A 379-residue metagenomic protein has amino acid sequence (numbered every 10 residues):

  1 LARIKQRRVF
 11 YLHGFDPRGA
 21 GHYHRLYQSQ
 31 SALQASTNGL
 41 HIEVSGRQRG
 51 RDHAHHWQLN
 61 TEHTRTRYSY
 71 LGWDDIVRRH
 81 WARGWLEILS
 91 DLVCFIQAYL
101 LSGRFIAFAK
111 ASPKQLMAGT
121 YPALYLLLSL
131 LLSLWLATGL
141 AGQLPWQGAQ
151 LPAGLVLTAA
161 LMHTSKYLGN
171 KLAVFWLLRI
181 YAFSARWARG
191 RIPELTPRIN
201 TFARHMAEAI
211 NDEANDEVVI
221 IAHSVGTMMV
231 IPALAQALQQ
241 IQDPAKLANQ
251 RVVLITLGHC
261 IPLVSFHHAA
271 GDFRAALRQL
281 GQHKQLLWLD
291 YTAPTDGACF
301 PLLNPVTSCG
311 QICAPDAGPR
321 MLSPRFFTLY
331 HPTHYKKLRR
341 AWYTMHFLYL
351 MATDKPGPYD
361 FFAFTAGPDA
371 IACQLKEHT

Functional and structural regions predicted by a protein language model:
L1-E87, G103-I106, Q115-V219, P232-T379: Lipid deacylating catalytic domains
L89-F108: Short acidic, low-complexity segments enriched in Ser/Thr/Gly/Pro
A222-G226, V230: Gly/Ala-rich beta-loop-alpha elbow adjacent to hydrolase catalytic centers
